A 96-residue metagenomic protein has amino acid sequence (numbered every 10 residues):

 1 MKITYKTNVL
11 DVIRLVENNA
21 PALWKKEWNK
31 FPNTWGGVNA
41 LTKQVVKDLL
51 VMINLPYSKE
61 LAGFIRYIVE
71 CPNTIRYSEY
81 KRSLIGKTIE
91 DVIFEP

Functional and structural regions predicted by a protein language model:
M1-T4, N39, C71, I85-G86: Low-complexity intrinsically disordered segments
T4-K30, V51-Y77: Amphipathic alpha-helical oligomerization segments
F31-W35: Recognition helix of helix-turn-helix/homeodomain-like DNA-binding domains that insert into the DNA major groove
G36, A40, E70-R76, Y80-K81: Acidic interaction surfaces
G37-V38, K59, F64, K87: Intrinsically disordered, low-complexity regions
L41, V45-D48, I89: Short, charge-rich amphipathic interface segments used for partner binding and complex assembly
K81-P96: Amphipathic alpha-helical binding modules
